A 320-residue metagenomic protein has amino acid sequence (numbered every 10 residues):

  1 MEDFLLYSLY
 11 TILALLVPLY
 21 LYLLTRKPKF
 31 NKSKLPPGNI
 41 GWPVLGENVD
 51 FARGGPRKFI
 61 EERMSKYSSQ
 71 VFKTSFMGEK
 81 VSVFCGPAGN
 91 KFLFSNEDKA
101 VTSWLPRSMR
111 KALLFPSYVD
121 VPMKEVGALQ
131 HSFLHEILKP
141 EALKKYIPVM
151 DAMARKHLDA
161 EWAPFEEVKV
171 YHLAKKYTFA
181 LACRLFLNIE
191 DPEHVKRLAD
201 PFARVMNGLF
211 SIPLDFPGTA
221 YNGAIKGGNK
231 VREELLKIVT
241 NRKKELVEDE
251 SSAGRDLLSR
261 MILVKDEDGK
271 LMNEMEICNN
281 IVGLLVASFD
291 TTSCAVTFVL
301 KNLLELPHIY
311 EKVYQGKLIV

Functional and structural regions predicted by a protein language model:
M1-P18, S75-S82, P140-A152, E161-R184 (+4 more regions): Cytochrome P450
E2-P116, E125, L129, K144 (+1 more regions): N-terminal membrane-proximal hinge/A-helix region immediately C-terminal to the signal-anchor transmembrane segment
N31-P37, F51-R53, D120-M123, L138-K145 (+4 more regions): Conserved, non-catalytic sequence blocks in retroelement Pol enzymes and Pol-derived host proteins
W42-F51, N207-K226: Alpha-helical membrane-targeting segments
F84-P87, H157, L185-F186, I238-V239 (+2 more regions): Hydrophobic, repeat-rich solenoid/adaptor surfaces of innate immune receptors and signaling proteins
L114-M123, L185-I189: Helix-loop "lid/cap" segments that line or gate small-molecule binding pockets
K139-A142, G227-V296: Conserved cytochrome P450 catalytic core segment spanning the I/J/K helices
T291-Y310, Y314-G316: Cytochrome P450 catalytic-core helices
